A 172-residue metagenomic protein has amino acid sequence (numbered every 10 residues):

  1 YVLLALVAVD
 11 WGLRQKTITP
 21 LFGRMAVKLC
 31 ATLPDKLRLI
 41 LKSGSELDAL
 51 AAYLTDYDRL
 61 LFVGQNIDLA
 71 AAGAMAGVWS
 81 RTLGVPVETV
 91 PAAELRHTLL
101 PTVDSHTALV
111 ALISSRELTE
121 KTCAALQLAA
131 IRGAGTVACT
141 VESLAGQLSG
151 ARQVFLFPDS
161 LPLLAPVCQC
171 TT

Functional and structural regions predicted by a protein language model:
Y1-T172: A SIS-like phosphosugar-recognition module
